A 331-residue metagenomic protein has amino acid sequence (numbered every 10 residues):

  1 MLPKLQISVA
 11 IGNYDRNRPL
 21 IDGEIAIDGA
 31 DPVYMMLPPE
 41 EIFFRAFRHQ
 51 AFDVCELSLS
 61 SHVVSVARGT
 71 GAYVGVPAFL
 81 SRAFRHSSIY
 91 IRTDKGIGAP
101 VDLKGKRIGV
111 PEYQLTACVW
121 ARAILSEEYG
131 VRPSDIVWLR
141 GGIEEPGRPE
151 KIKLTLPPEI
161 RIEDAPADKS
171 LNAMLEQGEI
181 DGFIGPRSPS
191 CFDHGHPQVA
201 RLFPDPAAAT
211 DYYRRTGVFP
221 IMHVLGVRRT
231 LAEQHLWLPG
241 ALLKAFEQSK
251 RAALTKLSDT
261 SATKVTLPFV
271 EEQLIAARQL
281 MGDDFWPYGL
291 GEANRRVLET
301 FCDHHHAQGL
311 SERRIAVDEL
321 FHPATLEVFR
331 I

Functional and structural regions predicted by a protein language model:
M1-S8, I97-R107, M281-D283: Immediate post-signal peptide segment of exported/extracytoplasmic ligand-binding proteins
I7-N17: Extracytoplasmic "Venus flytrap"
D15-V131, W138-G147: Short, glycine-/small- and polar/acidic-enriched structural segments that line small-molecule recognition paths
Y34-R45, G98, I136-E150, L154-E176 (+1 more regions): Short helix-initiation/N-cap motifs at beta->coil->alpha
G96-G98, E127-D135, A173-D181, Q234: Secondary-structure boundary elements
R148-S258: Pocket-lining segment of extracytoplasmic ligand-binding domains
G226, A232-A307: Secondary-structure end/capping motifs
L290-I331: Long, low-complexity C-terminal extensions of enzymes
